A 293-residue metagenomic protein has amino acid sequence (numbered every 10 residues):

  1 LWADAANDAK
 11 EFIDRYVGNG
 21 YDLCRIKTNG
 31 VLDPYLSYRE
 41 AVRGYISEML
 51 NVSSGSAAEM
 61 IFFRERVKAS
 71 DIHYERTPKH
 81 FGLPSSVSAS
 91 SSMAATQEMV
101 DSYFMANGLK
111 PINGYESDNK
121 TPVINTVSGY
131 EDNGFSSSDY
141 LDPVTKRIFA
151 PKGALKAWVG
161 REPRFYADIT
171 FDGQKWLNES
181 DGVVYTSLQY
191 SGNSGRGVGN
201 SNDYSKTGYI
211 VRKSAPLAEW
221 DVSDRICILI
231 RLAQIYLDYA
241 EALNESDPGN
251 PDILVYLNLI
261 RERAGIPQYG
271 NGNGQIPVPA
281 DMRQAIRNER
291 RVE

Functional and structural regions predicted by a protein language model:
L1-Q97, Y103-E293: Acidic/polar-rich alpha-helix caps and helix-coil junctions
